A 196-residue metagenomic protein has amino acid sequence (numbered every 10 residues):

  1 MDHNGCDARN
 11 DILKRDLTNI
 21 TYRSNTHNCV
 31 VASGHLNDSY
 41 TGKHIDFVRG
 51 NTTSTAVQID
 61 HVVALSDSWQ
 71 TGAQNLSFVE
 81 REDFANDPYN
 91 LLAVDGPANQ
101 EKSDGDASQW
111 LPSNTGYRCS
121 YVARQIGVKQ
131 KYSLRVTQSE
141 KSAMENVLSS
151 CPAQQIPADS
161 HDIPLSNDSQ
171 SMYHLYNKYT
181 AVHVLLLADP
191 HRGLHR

Functional and structural regions predicted by a protein language model:
M1-N25, S171-R196: Mature, structured domains enriched in cysteine- and short glycine motifs
L17-D38, G42: Conserved, single-site charged/polar hotspot
V31, Y40-M172: Domain-level detector of nuclease and nuclease-like folds in predominantly extracellular/periplasmic contexts
